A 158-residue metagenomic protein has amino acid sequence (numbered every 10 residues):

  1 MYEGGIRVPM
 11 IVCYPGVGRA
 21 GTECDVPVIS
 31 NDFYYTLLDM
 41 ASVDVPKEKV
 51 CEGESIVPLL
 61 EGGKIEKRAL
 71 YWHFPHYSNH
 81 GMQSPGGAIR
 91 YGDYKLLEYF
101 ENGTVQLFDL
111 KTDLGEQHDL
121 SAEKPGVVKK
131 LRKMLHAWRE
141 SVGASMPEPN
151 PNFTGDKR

Functional and structural regions predicted by a protein language model:
M1-E3, G18-A20, V26, N31-L110 (+2 more regions): C-terminal cap/loop subdomain of S1 sulfatases and analogous C-terminal strand-loop tails that border
M10-V12, V28: Short glycine- and hydrophobic/aromatic-rich loop-to-beta-strand nucleating segment in the catalytic cores
Y35, D39, P58, H118 (+2 more regions): Solvent-exposed, polar/charged alpha-helical surfaces in well-ordered, non-transmembrane soluble domains, broadly
L110, P125-V128: C-terminal structured subdomain/cap of oxidoreductase catalytic cores
D113: Intrinsically disordered, low-complexity polar regions and short flexible loop motifs
A122: Phosphate-coordinating loops and pocket residues in cytosolic domains that bind phosphorylated ligands
R132-E148: Charge-dense polyanion-binding interfaces
